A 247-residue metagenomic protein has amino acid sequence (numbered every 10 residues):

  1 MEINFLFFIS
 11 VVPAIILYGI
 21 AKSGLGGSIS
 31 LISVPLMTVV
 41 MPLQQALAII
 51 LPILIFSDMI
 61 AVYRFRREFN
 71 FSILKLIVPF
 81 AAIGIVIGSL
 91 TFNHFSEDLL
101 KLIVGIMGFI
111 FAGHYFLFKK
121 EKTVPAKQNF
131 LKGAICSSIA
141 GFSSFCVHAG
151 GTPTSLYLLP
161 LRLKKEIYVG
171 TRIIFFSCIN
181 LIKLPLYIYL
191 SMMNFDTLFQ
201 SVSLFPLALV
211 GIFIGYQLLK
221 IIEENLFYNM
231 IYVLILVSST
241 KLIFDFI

Functional and structural regions predicted by a protein language model:
I9-K75, C136-S137, G141, G151-F205: Small-residue-rich hydrophobic segments that form or flank transmembrane alpha-helices in multi-pass membrane proteins
P35, S89-N93, L156, Y216: Small-residue-mediated transmembrane helix hinge/kink sites in multi-pass secondary transporters
A46, I87-F92, G141-A149, K183 (+1 more regions): Hydrophobic alpha-helical transmembrane segments in multi-pass integral membrane proteins
I55, M59, V78-V86, F116 (+4 more regions): Hydrophobic/small/kink-forming positions within alpha-helical transmembrane segments of polytopic membrane proteins
D58-R67, I103-Q128, Y216-Q217, S239-I247: Transmembrane helix exit motif
F71-G113: Glycine/small-residue-rich loop that forms an oxyanion/phosphate-binding "nest" at active or ligand-binding sites
S89-L99, P125, Y187-F199, D245-I247: Membrane-interface helix termini and inter-helical loops of multi-pass transporters
G215-I235: Interfacial loop-to-transmembrane junctions
